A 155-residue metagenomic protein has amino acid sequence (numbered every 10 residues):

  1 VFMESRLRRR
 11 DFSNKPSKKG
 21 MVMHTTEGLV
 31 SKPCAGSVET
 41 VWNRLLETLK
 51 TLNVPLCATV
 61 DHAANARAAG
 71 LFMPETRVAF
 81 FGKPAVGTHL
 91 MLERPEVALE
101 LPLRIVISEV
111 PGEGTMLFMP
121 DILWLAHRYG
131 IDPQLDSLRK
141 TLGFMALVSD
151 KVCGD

Functional and structural regions predicted by a protein language model:
V1-F2, R8-V22: Short, Lys/Arg-enriched N-terminal segments with co-localized hydrophobic residues within the first ~10-30 amino acids
V22-N53: Terminal, regulation- and interaction-focused segments at domain boundaries
N43-R44, D61, E93, F144: Short Gly/charged-rich anion-binding patches and loops
A58-V106: Compact, glycine-rich, soluble single-domain proteins
R104-I131: Beta-strand/loop substructures that line and gate deep hydrophobic ligand-binding cavities in soluble
R128-D155: Well-ordered alpha/beta subsegment
